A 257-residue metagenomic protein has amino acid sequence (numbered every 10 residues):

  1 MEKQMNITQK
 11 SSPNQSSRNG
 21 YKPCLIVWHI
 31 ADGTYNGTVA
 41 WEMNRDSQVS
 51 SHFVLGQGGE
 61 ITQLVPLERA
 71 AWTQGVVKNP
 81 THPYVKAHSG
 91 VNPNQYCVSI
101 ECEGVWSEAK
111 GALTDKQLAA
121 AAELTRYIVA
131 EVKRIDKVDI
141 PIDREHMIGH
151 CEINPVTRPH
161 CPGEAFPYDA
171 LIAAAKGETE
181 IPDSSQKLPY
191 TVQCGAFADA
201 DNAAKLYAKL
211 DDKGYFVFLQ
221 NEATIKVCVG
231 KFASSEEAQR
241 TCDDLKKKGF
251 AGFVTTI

Functional and structural regions predicted by a protein language model:
M1-P93: N-terminal catalytic cores of peptidoglycan-degrading enzymes
M1-Q9, G20, Q95, E103-Q186 (+1 more regions): Basic/polar, cationic surfaces and motifs that engage anionic cell-wall and phosphate/carboxylate ligands
K22, G111-A119, A196-D201, F232-E236: Soluble non-cytosolic domains of exported or imported proteins
L25-H29, H52-L55, E60-V65, C97-C102 (+5 more regions): Structural recognition of the beta-strand scaffold that forms the well-ordered cores of secreted hydrolase catalytic
D32-Y35, G58-I61, L67-W72, G104-E108 (+3 more regions): Solvent-exposed loop/turn segments at secondary-structure junctions within structured extracellular/periplasmic domains
P66, R126-R134, A173-K176, A208-Y215 (+1 more regions): Sec-exported extracytoplasmic/periplasmic mature domains
L188-C194: Short glycine-/aliphatic-rich beta-strand segments at the starts of folded cytosolic domains
A198-I257: Extracytoplasmic
